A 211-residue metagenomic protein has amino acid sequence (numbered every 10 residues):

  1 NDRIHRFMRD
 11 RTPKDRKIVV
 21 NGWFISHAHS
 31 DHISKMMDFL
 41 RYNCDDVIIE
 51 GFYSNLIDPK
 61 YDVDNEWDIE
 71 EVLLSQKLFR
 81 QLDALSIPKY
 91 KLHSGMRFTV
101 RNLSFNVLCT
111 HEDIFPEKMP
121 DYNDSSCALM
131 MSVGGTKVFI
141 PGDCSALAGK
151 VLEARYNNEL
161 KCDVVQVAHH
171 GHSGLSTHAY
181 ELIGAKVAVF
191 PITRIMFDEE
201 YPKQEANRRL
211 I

Functional and structural regions predicted by a protein language model:
N1, I25-A28, N55-I57, L92-G95 (+4 more regions): Active-site-proximal beta-strand/loop segments in catalytic clefts of secreted hydrolases
N1-I18, D83-K161: Core dinuclear metal-dependent hydrolase active-site scaffold
D2-S54, R155-H172, G184-V189: Active-site metal-binding motif and surrounding structural segment of the metallo-beta-lactamase
H5, I33-M37, S75-F79, G149 (+2 more regions): Extracytoplasmic/secreted envelope proteins and their assembly/folding machinery, especially bacterial periplasmic
A28-S34, D58-D62, M96-T99, S145-V151 (+2 more regions): Active-site environment of divalent metal-dependent phosphoester hydrolases
D46-G51, I57-H111, P116-N123, V187 (+1 more regions): Binuclear metal-ion centers of metallo-dependent hydrolases, dominated by the metallo-beta-lactamase
G142, E153, C162-I211: Internal alpha/beta domain cores that form substrate/cofactor-binding pockets in large enzymes and binding proteins
